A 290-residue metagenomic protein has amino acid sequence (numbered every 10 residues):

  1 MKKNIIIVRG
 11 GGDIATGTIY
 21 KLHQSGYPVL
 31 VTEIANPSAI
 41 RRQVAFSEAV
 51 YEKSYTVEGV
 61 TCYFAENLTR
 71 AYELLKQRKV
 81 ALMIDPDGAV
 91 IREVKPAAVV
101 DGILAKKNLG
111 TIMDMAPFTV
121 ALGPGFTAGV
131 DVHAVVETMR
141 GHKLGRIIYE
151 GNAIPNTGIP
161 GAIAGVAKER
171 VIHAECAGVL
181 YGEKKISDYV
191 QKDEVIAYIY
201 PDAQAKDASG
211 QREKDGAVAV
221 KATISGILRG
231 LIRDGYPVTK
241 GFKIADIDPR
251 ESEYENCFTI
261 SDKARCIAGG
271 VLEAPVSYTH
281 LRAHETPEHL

Functional and structural regions predicted by a protein language model:
M1-K2, S209, R282: Short, Lys/Arg-enriched, disordered terminal segments
M1-N152, T157, R250, C257-Y278: Buried, small/hydrophobic-residue-enriched core segments of structured protein domains
T32, L228-G230, Y236: Long amphipathic alpha-helical scaffold regions
P117, H133-A134, T138-H142, Y149-A197 (+4 more regions): Generic structural motif
A203-D207, K214-A222, S252-F258: Short, Lys/Arg- and Gly-enriched loop/turn segments at beta-strand edges
D234-R250: Short glycine/proline-rich, acidic loop/turn segments that cap or connect secondary-structure elements
T279-E288: Conserved small/polar residues in nucleotide/adenosyl-binding loops
